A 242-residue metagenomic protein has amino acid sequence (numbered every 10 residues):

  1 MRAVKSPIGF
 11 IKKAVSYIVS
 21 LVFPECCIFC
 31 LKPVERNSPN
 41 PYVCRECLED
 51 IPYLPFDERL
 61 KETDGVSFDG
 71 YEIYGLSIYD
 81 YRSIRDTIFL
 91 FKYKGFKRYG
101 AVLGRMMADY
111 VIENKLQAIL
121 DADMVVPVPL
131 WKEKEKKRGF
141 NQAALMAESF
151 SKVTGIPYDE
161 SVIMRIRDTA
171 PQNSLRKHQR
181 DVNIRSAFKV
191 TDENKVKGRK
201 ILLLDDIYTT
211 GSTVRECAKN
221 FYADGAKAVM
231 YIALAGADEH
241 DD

Functional and structural regions predicted by a protein language model:
M1-L204, T209-D242: Glycine-rich phosphate/pyrophosphate-handling loop used in enzymes and phosphotransfer proteins
